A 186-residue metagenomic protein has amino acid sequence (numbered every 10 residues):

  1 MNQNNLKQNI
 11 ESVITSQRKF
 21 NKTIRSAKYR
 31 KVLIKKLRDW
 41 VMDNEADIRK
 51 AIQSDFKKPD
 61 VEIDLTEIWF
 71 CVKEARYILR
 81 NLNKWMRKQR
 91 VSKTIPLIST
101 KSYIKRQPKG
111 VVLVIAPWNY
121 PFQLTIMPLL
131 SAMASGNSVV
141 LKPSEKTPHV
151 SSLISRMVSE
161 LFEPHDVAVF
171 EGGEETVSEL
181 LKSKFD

Functional and structural regions predicted by a protein language model:
M1-Y103: N-terminal Rossmann-like NAD(P)+-binding subdomain of aldehyde/semialdehyde dehydrogenases
I95-D186: Rossmann-like NAD(P) dinucleotide-binding subdomain of oxidoreductase/dehydrogenase enzymes
